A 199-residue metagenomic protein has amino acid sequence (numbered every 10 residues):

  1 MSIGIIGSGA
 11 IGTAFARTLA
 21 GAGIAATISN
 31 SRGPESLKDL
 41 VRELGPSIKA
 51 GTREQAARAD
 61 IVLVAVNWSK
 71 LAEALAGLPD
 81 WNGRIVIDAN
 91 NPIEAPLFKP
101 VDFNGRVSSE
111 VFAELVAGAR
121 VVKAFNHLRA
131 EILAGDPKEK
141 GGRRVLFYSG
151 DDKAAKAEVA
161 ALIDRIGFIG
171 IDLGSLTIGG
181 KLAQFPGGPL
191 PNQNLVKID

Functional and structural regions predicted by a protein language model:
M1-D39, E43: NAD(P)+-binding Rossmann beta1-loop-alpha1 motif at the extreme N-terminus of oxidoreductases
M1-S2, I85, V145: Residues that mark the start of a beta-strand
T27, F98-F103, V107, I169 (+1 more regions): Structural/interface elements that position substrates and couple domains in central-metabolism enzymes
L40, G51, L115-V121, E139-D199: Internal alpha-helical scaffold of NAD(P)-dependent oxidoreductase catalytic cores
V41, G45-S47, G51-P96: Rossmann-like NAD(P)-binding element
N67-K70, H127-R129, D152-A154: Short beta->alpha connector loops
N90-K138: Rossmann-fold NAD(P)-binding glycine/threonine-rich loop
